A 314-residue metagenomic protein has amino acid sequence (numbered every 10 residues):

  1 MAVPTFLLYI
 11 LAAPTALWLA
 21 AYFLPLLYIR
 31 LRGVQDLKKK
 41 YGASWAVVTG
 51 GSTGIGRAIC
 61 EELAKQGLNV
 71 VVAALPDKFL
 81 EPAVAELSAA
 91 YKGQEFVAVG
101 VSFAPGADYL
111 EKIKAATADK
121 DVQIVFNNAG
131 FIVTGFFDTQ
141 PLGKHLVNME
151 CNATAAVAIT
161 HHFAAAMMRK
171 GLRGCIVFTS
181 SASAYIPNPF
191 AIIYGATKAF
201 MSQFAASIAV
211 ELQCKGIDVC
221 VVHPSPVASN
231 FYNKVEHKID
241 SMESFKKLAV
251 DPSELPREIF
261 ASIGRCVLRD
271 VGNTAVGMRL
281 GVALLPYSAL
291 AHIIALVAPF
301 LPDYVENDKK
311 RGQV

Functional and structural regions predicted by a protein language model:
W45, S52-T53, P76: Conserved glycine-rich cofactor-binding loop
K65, K170, I186, S207-D218: Active-site-adjacent segment of SDR/Rossmann-fold oxidoreductases
Q66-A83: Conserved glycine-rich Rossmann-like NAD(P)H-binding loop of the short-chain dehydrogenase/reductase
A107, E111-A115, I132-L146, F190: Conserved mid-core segment of classical short-chain dehydrogenase/reductases
T160, T197: Active-site helix of classical SDR
S181: Residue(s) in the substrate-gating loop at a strand-loop-helix junction that position the organic substrate next
A209-A291: SDR active-site lid
